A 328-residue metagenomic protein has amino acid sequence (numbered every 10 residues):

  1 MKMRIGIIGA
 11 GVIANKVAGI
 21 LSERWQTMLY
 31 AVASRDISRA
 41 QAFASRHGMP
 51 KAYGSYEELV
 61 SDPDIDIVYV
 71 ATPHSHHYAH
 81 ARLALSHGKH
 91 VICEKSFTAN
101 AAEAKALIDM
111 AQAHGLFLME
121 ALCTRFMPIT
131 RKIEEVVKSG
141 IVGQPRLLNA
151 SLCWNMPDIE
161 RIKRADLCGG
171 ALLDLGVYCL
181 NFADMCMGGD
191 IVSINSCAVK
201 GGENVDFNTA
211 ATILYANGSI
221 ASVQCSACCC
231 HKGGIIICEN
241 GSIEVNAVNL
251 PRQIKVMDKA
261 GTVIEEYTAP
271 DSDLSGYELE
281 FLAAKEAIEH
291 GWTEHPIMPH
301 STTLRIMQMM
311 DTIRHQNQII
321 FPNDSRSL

Functional and structural regions predicted by a protein language model:
M1-H47, I319: N-terminal Rossmann-like dinucleotide-binding module
A42-M49, L107-A111: Short, conserved SAM-binding/catalytic segment of Class I S-adenosyl-L-methionine-dependent methyltransferases
M49-Y56: Conserved SAM-binding strand-loop segment of SAM-dependent methyltransferases
I67-H74, Y78-L122: Beta-strand-loop-alpha-helix segment that lines the small-molecule cofactor/substrate pocket of alpha/beta enzymes
I67-Y69, A283-L328: C-terminal helix-rich "cap/oligomerization" subdomain common to oxidoreductases
T124-S196, G202: Predominantly a Rossmann-like dinucleotide-binding segment in NAD(P)-dependent oxidoreductases
N181-P251, L282-H290, S327: Contiguous beta-strand/loop segments that form the cofactor/metal-binding neighborhood of enzyme cores
A269-L282, M298: Active-site loop of classical SDR/Rossmann-like NAD(P)-dependent oxidoreductases, centered on the catalytic Tyr-X3-Lys
